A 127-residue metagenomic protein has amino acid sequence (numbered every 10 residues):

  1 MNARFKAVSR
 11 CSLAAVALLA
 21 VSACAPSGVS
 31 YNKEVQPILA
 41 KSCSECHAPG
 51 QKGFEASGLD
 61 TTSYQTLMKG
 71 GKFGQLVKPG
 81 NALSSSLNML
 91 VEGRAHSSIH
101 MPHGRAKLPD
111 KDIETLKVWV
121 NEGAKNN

Functional and structural regions predicted by a protein language model:
M1-K33, N127: N-terminal export/targeting leaders of redox proteins
C24-N127: Aromatic- and Gly/Pro-enriched helix-to-coil junctions and flexible linker segments
